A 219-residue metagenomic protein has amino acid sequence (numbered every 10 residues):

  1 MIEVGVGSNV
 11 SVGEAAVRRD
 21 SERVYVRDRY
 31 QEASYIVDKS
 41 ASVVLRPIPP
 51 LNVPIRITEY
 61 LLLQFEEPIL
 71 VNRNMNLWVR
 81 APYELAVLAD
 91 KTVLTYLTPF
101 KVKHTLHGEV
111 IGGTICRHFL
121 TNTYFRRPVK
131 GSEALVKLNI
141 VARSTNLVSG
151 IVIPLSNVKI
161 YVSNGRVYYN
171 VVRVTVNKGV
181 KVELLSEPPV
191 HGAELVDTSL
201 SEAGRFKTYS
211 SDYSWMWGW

Functional and structural regions predicted by a protein language model:
M1-W219: Interface-prone segments of viral and bacterial extracellular assemblies
